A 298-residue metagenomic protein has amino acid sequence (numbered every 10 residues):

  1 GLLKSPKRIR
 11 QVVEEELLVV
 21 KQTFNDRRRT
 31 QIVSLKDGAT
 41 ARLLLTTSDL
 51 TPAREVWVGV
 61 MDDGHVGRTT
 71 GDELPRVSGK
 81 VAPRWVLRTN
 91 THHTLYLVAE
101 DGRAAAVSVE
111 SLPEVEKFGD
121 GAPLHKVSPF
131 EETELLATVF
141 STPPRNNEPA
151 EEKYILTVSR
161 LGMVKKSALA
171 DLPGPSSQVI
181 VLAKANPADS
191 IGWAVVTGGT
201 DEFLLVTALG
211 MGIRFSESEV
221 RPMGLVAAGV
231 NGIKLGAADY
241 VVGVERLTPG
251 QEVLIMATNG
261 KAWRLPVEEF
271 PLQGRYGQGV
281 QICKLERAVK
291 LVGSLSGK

Functional and structural regions predicted by a protein language model:
G1-K298: C-terminal interaction appendages of subunits in large macromolecular complexes
